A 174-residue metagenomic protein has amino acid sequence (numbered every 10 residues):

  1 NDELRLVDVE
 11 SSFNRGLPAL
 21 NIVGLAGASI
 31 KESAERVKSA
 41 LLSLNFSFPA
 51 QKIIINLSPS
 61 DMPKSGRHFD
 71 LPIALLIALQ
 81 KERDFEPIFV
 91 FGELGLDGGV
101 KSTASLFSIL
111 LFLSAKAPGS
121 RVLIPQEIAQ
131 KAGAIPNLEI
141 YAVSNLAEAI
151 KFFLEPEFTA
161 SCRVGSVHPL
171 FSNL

Functional and structural regions predicted by a protein language model:
N1-L174: Peripheral, non-AAA+ core regions of ATP-driven protein-machinery
